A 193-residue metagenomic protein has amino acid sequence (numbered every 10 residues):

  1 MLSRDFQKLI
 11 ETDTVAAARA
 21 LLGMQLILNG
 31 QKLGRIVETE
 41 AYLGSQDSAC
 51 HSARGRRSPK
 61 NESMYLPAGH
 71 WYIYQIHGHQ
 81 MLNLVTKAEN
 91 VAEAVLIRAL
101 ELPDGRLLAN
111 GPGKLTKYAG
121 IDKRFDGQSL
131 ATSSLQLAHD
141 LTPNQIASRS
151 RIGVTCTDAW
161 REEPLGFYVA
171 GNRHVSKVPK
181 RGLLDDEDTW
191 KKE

Functional and structural regions predicted by a protein language model:
M1-E193: Conserved, well-structured core segments that form or line functional sites
